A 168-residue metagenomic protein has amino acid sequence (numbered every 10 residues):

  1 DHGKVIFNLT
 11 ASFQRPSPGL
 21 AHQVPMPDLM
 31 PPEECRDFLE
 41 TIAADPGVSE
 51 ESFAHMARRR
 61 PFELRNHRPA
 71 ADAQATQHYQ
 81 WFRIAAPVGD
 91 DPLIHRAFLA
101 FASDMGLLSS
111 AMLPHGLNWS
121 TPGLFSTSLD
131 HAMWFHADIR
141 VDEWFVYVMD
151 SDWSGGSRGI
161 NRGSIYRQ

Functional and structural regions predicted by a protein language model:
H2-Q168: Terminal targeting signals and extreme-terminal segments of soluble enzymes
